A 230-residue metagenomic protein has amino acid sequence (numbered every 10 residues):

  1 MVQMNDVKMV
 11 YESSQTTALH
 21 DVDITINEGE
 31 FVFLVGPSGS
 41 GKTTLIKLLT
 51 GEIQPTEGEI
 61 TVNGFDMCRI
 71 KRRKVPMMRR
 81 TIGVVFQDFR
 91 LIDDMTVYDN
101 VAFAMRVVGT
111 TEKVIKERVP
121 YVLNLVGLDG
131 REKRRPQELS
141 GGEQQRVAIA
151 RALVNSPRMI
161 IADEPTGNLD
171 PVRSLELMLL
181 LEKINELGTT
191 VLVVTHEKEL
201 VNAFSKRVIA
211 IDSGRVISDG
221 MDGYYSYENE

Functional and structural regions predicted by a protein language model:
M1, V10-D21, K71: A short, flexible loop at the N-terminus of ABC-type nucleotide-binding domains that lies
T50: Helix-to-loop junction immediately C-terminal to a conserved catalytic motif
G58-D66: Conserved ABC transporter NBD signature motif
M95-F103: Short coil-to-helix segment of the ABC ATPase nucleotide-binding domain corresponding to the Q-loop/switch region
R135-L139, E143: Conserved ABC ATPase signature
V154-R158: A short, proline-enriched helix->beta-strand linker immediately N-terminal to the Walker B motif in ABC-type P-loop
I160-D163: Catalytic Walker B motif of ABC-type/P-loop ATPase nucleotide-binding domains
